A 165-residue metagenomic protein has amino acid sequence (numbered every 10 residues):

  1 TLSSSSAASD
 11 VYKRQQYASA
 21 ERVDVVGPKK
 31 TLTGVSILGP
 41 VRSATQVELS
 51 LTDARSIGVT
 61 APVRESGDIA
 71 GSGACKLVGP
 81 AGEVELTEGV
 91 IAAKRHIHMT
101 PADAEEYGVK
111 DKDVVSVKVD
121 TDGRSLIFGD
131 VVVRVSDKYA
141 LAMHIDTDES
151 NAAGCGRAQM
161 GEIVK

Functional and structural regions predicted by a protein language model:
T1, Q16-Y17, K29-L32, T60-G67 (+1 more regions): Conserved "landmark" site that anchors the functional core of diverse proteins
L2-Y12: Short, small-residue-biased leader/transition segments that mark boundaries at the very start of proteins
Q15, R22-K30, L38-R42: Composition-driven recognition of glycine/serine/threonine/acidic- and proline-rich low-complexity segments and repeats
E21-G27, A74-P80, K112-T121, Q159-K165: Short conserved beta-strand and strand-loop elements enriched in small hydrophobics with frequent Asp/Gly
L32-P80, V84: Ordered, amphipathic secondary-structure segments that act as subunit-interaction surfaces in large macromolecular
G34, D122-V131: Short, Lys/Arg- and Gly-enriched loop/turn segments at beta-strand edges
A61-V119: Extended, positively charged loop/linker patches that create polyanion-binding surfaces
M143-K165: Glycine- and charge-enriched low-complexity intrinsically disordered segments
